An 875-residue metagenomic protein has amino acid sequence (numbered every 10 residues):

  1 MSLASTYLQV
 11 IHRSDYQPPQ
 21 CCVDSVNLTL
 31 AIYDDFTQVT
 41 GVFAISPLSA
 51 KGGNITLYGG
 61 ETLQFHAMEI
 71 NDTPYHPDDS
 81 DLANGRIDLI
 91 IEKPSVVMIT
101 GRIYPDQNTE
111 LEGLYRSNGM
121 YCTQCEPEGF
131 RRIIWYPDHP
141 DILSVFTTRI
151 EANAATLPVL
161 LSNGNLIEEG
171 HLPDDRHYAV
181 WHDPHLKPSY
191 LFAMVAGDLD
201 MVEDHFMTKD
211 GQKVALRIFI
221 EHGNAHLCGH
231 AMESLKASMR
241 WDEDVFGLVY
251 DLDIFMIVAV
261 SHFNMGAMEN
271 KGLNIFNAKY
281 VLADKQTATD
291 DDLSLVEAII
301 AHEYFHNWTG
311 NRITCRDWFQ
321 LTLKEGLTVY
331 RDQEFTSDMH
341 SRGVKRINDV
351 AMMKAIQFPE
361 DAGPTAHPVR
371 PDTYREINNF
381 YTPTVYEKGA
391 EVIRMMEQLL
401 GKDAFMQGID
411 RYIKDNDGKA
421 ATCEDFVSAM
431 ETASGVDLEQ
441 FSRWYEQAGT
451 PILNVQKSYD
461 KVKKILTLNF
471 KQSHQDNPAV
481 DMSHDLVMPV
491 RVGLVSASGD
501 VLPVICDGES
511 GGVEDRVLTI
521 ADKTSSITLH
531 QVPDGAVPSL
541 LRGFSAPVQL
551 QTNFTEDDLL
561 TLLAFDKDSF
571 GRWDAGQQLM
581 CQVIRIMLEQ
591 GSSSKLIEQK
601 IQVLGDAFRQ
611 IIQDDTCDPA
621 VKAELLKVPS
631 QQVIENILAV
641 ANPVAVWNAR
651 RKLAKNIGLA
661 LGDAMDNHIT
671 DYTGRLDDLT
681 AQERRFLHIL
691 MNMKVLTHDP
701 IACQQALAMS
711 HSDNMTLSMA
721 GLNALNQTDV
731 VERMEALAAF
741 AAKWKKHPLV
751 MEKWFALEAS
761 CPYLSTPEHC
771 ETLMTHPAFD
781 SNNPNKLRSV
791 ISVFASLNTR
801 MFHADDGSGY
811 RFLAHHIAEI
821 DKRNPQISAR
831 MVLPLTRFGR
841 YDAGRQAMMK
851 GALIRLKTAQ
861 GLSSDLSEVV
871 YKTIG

Functional and structural regions predicted by a protein language model:
M1-Q38, Y115-Q124, R131, Y136 (+2 more regions): N-terminal, polar/Ser/Thr-rich
S5, T100-E203, D568-R572: Extended, low-hydrophobicity, Ser/Thr/Pro/Gly-biased non-transmembrane segments
A44-L63, W135-D138, S144-N153, E424 (+1 more regions): Surface-exposed beta-strand/loop patches in extracellular or lumenal glycoproteins
L48-T56, G60-S117, D138, D174-D175 (+1 more regions): A surface-exposed beta-strand-loop module
E61-N71, D437-Q440, T450-L540, A654 (+2 more regions): Beta-strand-rich binding/interaction modules
I103-E110, Q475-D476, F544-L550: Short acidic/polar inter-strand loop motif in beta-rich domains
W181, D210-F470: Hydrophobic alpha-helical and helix-loop surface patches within well-folded domains that function as non-catalytic
A355, T382, H530-G875: Long, ordered, helix-rich scaffold segments
